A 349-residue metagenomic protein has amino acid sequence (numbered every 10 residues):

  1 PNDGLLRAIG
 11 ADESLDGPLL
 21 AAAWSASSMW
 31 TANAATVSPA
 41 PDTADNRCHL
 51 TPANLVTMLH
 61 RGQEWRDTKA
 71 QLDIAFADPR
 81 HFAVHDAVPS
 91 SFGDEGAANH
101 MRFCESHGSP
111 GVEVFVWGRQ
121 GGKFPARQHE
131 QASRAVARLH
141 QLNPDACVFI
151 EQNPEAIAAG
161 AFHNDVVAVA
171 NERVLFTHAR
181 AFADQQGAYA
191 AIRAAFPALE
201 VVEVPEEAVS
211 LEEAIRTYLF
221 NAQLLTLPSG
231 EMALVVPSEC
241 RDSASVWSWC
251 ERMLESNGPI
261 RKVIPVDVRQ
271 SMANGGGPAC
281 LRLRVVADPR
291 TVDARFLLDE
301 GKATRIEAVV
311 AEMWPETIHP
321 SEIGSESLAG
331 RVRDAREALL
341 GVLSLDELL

Functional and structural regions predicted by a protein language model:
P1-L349: The feature marks the mature, well-folded catalytic cores of soluble enzymes
